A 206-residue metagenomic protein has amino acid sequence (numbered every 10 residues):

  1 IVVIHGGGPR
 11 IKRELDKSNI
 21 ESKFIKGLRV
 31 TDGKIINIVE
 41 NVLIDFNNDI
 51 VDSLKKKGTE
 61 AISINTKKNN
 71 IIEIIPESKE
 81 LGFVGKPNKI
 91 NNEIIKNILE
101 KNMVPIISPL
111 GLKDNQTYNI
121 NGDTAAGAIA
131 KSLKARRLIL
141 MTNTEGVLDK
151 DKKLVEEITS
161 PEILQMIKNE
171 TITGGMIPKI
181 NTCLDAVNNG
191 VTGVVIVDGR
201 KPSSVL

Functional and structural regions predicted by a protein language model:
I1-K201: Nucleotide/pyrophosphate-binding catalytic subdomain
S204-L206: Short, basic/aromatic-enriched C-terminal tail that caps enzymatic domains
